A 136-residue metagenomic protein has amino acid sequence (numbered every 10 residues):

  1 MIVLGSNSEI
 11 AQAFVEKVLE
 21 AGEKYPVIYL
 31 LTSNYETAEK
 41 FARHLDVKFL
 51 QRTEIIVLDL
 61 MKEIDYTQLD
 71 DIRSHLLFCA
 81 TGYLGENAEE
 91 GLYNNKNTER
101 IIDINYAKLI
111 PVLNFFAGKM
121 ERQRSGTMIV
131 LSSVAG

Functional and structural regions predicted by a protein language model:
M1-Y29: Canonical Rossmann dinucleotide-binding motif of NAD(H)/NADP(H)-dependent dehydrogenases/reductases, specifically
L4, S74-G82, N105, V130: Rossmann-fold scaffold of SDR-type NAD(P)-dependent oxidoreductases
L45-E63: Rossmann-fold cofactor-recognition segment
D59-R73: Conserved Rossmann-fold cofactor-binding substructure of NAD(P)-dependent oxidoreductases
D65, K108-F115: Conserved mid-core alpha-helix of short-chain dehydrogenase/reductase
G82-E99: Conserved mid-core segment of classical short-chain dehydrogenase/reductases
N94-P111, S125: Catalytic Tyr-X3-Lys loop
S133: Residue(s) in the substrate-gating loop at a strand-loop-helix junction that position the organic substrate next
